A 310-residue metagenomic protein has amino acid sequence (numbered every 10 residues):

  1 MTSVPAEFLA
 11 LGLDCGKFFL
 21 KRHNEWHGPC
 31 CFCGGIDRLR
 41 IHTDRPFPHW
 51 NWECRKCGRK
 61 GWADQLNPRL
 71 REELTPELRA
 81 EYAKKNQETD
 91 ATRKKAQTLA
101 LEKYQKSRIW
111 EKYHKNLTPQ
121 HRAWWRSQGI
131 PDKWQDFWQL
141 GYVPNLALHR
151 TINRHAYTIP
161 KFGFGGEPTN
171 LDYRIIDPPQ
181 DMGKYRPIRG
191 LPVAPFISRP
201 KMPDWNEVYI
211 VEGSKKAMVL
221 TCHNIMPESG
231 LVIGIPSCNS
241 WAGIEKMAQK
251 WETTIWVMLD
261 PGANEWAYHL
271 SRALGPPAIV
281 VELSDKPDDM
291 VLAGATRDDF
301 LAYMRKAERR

Functional and structural regions predicted by a protein language model:
M1-G34, P68-G165, R199-D204, Q249 (+2 more regions): TOPRIM metal-binding catalytic domain and adjacent DNA-binding surface shared by DnaG-type primases
C30, C54, W125, I159 (+5 more regions): Terminal peptide-recognition signature
R38-E77: Short Cys/His-based metal-binding microdomains
N145-T253: Phosphate-handling DNA/RNA-contact segment within nucleic-acid enzymes
R154-Y157, K246-T253, D288-M304: Short, surface-exposed amphipathic charged segments that create phosphate/polyanion-binding patches used for binding
K215, N239-W241, L259-Y268, D285: Acidic, metal-coordinating catalytic cores used for nucleic-acid/nucleotide bond scission and strand-transfer chemistry
M226-L231, S271-L283: Structural alpha-beta junctions
M247, E265-P276: Short, aromatic/basic amphipathic alpha-helical patches
